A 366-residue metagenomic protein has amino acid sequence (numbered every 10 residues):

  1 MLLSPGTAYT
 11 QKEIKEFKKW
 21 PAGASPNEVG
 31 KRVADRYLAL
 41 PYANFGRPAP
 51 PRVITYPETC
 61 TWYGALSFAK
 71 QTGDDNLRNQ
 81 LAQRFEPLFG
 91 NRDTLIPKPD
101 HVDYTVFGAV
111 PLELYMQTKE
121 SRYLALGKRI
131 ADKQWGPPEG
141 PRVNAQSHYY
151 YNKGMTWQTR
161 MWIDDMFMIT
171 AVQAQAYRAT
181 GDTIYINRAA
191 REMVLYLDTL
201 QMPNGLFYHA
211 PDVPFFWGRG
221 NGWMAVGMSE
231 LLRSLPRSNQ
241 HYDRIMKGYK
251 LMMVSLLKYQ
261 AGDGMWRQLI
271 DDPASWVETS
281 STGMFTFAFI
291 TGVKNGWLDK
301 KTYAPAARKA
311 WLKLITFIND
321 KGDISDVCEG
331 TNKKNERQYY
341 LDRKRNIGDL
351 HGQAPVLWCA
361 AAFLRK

Functional and structural regions predicted by a protein language model:
M1-K12: Bacterial Sec-dependent N-terminal signal peptides
I14-T59, Q71-R78, P87, N91 (+8 more regions): CBM-like carbohydrate-recognition segments
G30, A34, A65, P111 (+5 more regions): Extracytoplasmic/secreted envelope proteins and their assembly/folding machinery, especially bacterial periplasmic
G30-R36, N79-Q83, G136-Y149, L197-L206 (+2 more regions): Acidic-glycine-rich active-site phosphate/pyrophosphate-binding loop
I54-E58, W62-A65, D100-Y115, W162-M166 (+3 more regions): Aromatic-lined, polymer-binding surfaces characteristic of secreted/periplasmic polysaccharide-degrading enzymes
P137-V172: Flexible, glycine-rich active-site loops centered on histidine and acidic residues that chelate a metal or position
I163-L269, S275-T286, L298-N332, E336 (+1 more regions): Extended ligand-binding clefts on enzyme/binding-domain cores
